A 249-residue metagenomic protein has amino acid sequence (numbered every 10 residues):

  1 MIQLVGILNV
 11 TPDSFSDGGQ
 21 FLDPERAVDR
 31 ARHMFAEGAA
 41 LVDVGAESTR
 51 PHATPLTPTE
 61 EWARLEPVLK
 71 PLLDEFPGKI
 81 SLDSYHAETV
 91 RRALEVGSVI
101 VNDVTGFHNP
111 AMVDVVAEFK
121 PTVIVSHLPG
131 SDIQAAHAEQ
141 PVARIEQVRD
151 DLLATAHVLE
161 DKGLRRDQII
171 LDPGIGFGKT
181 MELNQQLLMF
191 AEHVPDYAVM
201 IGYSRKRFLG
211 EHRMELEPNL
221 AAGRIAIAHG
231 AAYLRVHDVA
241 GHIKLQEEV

Functional and structural regions predicted by a protein language model:
M1-I2, V249: Short, low-complexity, intrinsically disordered N-terminal peptides in bacterial proteins
Q3-I7, A39-D43, K79-S81, V99-I100 (+4 more regions): Structural preference for beta-strand elements that scaffold enzyme active sites
N9-D13: Short polar catalytic/cofactor-binding loops
F15-R30, T49-P67, P71-F76, A87 (+3 more regions): Active-site-adjacent loop and "lid" segments of alpha/beta metabolic enzymes
D23, F35, D43: Glycine/alanine-rich phosphate-binding loops at beta-alpha junctions
D29-E37: Alpha-helical scaffold segments that flank or form the walls of functional sites
F35-A36, L153-Q168: Phosphate/pyrophosphate-binding loops at sites that engage ATP/ADP/AMP, CoA/4′-phosphopantetheine, polyphosphate
S84: Short loop/edge segments at beta-strand edges and connector loops that shape dinucleotide/nucleotide cofactor-binding
